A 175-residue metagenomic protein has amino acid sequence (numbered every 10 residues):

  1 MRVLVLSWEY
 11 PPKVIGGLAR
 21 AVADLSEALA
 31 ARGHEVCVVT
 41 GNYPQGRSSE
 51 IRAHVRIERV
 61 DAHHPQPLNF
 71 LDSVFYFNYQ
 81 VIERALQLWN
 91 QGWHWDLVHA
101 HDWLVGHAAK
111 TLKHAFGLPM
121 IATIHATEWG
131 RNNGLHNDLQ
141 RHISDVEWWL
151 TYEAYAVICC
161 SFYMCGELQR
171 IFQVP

Functional and structural regions predicted by a protein language model:
M1-R56: N-terminal subdomain of nucleotide-sugar transferases
W8, I124-T127: Histidine-centered beta-alpha loop that forms part of the nucleotide-sugar donor binding/catalytic region in diverse
P44, L104-V105, Y163-C165: Alpha-helix capping/helix-boundary segments
V55-W89: A short, charged, and often flexible helix/loop element on the N-terminal side of the glycosyltransferase catalytic
H99, E153-S161: A short beta-strand/loop micro-motif in the catalytic core of glycosyltransferases that engages the nucleotide-sugar
A100-V105, I124: Short His-centered aromatic/hydrophobic patch
P119-I121, W129-W149: Nucleotide-sugar donor phosphate/pyrophosphate-binding loop at the beta->alpha transition of glycosyltransferases
E153, C165-P175: Helix-loop-beta element that forms the nucleotide-linked donor phosphate-binding surface in glycosyltransferases
